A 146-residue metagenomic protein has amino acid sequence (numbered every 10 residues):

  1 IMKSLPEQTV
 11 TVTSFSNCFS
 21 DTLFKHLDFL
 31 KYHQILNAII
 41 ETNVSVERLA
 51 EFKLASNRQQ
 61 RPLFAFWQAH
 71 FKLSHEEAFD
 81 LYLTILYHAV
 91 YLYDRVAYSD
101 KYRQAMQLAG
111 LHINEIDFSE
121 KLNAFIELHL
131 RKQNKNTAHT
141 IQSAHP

Functional and structural regions predicted by a protein language model:
I1-K31, L81-I85: Hydrophobic alpha-helical connector segments
M2-L5, N37-I40, V96: Secondary-structure edge/capping motif, primarily at the C-terminal ends of alpha-helices and the immediately following
Q8-V12, S74, A78, F118: Residue-level recognition of alpha-helical structural elements
T9, T13-S16, A55-H70: Cytoplasmic juxtamembrane interface segments
F19-S56, D80: Amphipathic alpha-helical blocks and their helix-capping loop/short-beta junctions
T22-F29, H88-R95, K132: Phosphate/oxyanion-binding loops and surfaces in catalytic or ligand/nucleic-acid-binding neighborhoods
R61-A69, L73, Y91-P146: C-terminal peripheral helix-coil segments that are non-catalytic and often amphipathic
A69-L86: All-alpha amphipathic helical-bundle segments outside canonical DNA-binding/catalytic cores that form hydrophobic
